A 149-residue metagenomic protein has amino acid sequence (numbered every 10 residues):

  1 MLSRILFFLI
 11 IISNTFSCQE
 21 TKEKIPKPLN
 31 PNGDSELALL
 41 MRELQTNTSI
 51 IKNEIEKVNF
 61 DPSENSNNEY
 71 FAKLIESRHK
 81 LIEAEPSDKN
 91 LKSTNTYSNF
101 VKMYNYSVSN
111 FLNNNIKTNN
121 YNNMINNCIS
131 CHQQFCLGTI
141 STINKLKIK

Functional and structural regions predicted by a protein language model:
I5-S13: Sec-dependent N-terminal signal peptides
I12, N122-I125: Processing junctions and N-termini across compartments
T15-S17: C-terminal motif of bacterial Sec signal peptides marking the signal peptidase cleavage site
T21-N123, S141-K149: Extracytoplasmic c-type cytochrome modules immediately beyond a signal peptide or single-pass transmembrane anchor
M124-C136: The canonical Cys-X-X-Cys-His
